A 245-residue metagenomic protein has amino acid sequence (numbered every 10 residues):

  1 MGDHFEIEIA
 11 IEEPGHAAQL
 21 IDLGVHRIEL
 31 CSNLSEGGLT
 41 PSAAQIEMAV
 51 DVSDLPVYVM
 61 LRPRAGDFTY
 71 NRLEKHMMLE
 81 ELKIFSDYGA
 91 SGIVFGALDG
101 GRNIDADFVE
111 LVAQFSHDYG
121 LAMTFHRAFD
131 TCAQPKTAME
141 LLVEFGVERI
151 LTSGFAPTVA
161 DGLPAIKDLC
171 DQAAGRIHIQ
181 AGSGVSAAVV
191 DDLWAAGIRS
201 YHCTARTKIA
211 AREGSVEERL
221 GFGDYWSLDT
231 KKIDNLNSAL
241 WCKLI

Functional and structural regions predicted by a protein language model:
G2-I28, N33-T40: N-terminal pre-domain/capping segments
F5-I11, I28-L30, V57-L61, I93-F95 (+4 more regions): Hydrophobic faces of well-ordered beta-strands that scaffold small-molecule active sites in alpha/beta enzyme cores
E12-D22, T69-K83, D130-F145, L169-D171 (+2 more regions): Catalytic cores of alpha/beta
G15, L34-Y58, L73-H76, L98-H117 (+5 more regions): Active-site-adjacent beta->alpha loops and helix N-cap segments on the catalytic face of soluble alpha/beta enzymes
L23, M48-S53, I84, Y88 (+5 more regions): Alpha-helical structural signal in soluble globular domains
I28-L39, I84, Y88-G100, V147-A160 (+1 more regions): Glycine-rich phosphate-binding active-site loops on the catalytic face of alpha/beta enzymes
G89, A173-I245: C-terminal alpha-helical cap/extension of soluble enzyme domains
G120-D161: Histidine/lysine/aspartate-rich catalytic loop segments that bind and position anionic ligands
